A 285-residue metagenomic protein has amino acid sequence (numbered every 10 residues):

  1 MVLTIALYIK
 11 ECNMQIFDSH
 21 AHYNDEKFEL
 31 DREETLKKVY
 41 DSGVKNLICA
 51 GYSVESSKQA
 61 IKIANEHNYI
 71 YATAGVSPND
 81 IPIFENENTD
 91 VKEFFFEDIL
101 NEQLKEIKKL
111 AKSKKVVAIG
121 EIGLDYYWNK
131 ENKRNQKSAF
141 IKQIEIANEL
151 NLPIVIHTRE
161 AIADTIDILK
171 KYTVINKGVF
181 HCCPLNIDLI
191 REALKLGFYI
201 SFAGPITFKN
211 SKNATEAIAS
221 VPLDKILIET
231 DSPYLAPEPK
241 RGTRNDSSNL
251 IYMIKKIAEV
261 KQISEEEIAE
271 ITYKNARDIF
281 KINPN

Functional and structural regions predicted by a protein language model:
V2-N285: Mid-domain alpha/beta scaffold segments of enzyme catalytic cores
